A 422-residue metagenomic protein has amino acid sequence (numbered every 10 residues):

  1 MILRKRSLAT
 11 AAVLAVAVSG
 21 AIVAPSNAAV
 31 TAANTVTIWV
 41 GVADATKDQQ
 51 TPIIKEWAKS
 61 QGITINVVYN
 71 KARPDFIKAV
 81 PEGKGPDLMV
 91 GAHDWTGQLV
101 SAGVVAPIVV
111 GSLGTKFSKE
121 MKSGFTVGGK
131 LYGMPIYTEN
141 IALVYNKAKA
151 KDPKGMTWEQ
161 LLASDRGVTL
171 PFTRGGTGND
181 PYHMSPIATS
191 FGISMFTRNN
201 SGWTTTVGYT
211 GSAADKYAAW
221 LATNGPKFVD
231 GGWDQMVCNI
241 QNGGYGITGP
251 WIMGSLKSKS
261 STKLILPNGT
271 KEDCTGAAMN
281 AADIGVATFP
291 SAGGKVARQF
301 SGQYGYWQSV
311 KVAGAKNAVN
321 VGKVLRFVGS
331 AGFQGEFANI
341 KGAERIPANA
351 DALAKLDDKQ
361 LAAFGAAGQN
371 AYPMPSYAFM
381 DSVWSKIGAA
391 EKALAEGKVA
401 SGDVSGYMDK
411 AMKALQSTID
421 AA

Functional and structural regions predicted by a protein language model:
I2-A21, P25-W95, A414-A422: Conserved N-terminal structural module of periplasmic/extracytoplasmic solute-binding proteins
P74-G85, S101-A102, Q160-S164, W220-A222 (+3 more regions): Short helices/loops that flank or line small-molecule/ion binding pockets
H93-A142, A281-A287: Hinge/lid segment of periplasmic solute-binding proteins
W95-V100, P250-M279: A ligand-binding cleft/hinge motif common to bilobed small-molecule-binding domains
M134-I136, I141, E159-A213, Y245-G246: Extracytoplasmic/periplasmic solute-binding protein
G202-G232: Glycine-centered hinge/linker elements that transmit conformational signals in sensory and ligand-binding systems
I265-K341: Extracytoplasmic/periplasmic substrate-recognition and gating elements
A367-A422: Conserved C-terminal helix/tail region of periplasmic/extracytoplasmic solute-binding proteins
